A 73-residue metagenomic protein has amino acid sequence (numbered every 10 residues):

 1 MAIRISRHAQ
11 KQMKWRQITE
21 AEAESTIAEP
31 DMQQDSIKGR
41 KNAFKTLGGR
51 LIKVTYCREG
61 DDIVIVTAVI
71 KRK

Functional and structural regions predicted by a protein language model:
M1-K73: Ribonuclease/tRNase effector modules and their secretory precursors
